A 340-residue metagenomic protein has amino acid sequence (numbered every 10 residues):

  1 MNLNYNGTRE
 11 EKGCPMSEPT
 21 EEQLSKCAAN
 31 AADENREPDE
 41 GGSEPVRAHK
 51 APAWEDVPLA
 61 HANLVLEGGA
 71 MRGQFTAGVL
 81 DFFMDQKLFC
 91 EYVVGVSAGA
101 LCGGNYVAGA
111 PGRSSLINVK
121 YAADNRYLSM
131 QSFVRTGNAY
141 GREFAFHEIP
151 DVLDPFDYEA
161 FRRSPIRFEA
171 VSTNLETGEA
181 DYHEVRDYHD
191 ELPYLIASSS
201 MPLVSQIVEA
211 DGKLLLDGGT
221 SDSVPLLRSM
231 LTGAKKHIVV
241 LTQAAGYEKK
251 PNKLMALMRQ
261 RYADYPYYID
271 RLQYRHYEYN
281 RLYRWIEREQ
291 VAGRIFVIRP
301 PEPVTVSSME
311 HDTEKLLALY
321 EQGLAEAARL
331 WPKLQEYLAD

Functional and structural regions predicted by a protein language model:
N2-V96, G104-D340: Patatin-like phospholipase
